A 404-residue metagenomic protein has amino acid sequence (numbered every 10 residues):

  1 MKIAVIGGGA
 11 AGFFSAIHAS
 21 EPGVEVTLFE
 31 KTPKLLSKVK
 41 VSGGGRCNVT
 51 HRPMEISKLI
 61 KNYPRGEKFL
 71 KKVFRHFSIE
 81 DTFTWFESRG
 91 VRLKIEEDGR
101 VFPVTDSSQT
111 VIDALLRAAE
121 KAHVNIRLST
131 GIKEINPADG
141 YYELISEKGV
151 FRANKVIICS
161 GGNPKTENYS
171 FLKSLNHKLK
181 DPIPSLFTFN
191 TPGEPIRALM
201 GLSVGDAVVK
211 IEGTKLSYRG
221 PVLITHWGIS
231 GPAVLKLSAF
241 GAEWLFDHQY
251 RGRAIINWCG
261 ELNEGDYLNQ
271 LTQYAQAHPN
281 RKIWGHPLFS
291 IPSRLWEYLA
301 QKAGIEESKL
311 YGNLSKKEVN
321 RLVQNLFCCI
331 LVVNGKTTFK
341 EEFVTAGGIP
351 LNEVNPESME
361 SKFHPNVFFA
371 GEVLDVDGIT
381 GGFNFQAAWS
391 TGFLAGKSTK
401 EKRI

Functional and structural regions predicted by a protein language model:
K2-L28, A395-K400: N-terminal Rossmann-like FAD-binding beta1-loop-alpha1 element of flavoenzymes
A4-I6, F29, I132, V150-N163 (+2 more regions): Short hydrophobic core segments
K31-N125: Conserved N-terminal/central alpha/beta ligand/cofactor-binding core
P33-V41, V49, P53-I56, K178-D181 (+1 more regions): An anion/pyrophosphate-binding glycine-rich loop and adjacent beta-alpha core in soluble alpha-beta enzymes
L128, Y298-D377: A glycine-rich dinucleotide-binding beta-alpha-beta segment and adjacent secondary-structure elements that constitute
L128-Y141: A conserved short coil-to-beta-strand element within the FAD-binding core of flavoproteins
K155-R197: Glycine-rich loop(s) and the adjacent beta-strand/alpha-helix scaffold that form part
C159-F171, L175, D375-R403: A conserved FAD-binding loop/helix module that cradles the flavin
